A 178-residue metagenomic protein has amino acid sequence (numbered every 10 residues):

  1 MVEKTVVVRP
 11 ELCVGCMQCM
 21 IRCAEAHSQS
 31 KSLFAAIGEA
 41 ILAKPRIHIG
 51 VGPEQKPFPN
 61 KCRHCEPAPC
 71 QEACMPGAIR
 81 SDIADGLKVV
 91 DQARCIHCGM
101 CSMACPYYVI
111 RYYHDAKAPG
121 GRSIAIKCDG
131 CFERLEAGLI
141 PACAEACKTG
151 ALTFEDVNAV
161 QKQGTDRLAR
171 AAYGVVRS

Functional and structural regions predicted by a protein language model:
M1-S178: Non-ligating segments of multi-cofactor redox enzymes
